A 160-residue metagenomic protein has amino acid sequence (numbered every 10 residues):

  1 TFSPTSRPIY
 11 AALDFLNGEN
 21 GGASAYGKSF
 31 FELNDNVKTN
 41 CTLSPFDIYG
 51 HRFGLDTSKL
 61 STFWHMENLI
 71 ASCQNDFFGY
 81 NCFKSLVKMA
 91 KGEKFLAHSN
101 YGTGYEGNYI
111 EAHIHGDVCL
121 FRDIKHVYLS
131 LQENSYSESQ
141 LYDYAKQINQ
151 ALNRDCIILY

Functional and structural regions predicted by a protein language model:
T1-F2, S6, E19, S29-Y160: Active-site-proximal loop/hinge segments that shape catalytic or ion-binding/gating pockets
Y10-L13: Short hydrophobic beta-strand that contains or immediately precedes a catalytic carboxylate
G22-A25: Short glycine/proline-enriched turns and hinge-like loops at secondary-structure junctions
